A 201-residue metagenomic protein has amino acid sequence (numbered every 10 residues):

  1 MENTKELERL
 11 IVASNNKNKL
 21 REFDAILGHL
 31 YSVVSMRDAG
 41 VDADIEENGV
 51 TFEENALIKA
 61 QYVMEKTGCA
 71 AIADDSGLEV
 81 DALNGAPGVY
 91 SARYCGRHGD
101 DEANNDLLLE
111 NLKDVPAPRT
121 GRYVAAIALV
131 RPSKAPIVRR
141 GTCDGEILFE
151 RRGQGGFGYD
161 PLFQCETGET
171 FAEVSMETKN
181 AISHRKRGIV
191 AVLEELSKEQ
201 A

Functional and structural regions predicted by a protein language model:
E2-I11, K17-A201: Anionic-ligand binding patches
